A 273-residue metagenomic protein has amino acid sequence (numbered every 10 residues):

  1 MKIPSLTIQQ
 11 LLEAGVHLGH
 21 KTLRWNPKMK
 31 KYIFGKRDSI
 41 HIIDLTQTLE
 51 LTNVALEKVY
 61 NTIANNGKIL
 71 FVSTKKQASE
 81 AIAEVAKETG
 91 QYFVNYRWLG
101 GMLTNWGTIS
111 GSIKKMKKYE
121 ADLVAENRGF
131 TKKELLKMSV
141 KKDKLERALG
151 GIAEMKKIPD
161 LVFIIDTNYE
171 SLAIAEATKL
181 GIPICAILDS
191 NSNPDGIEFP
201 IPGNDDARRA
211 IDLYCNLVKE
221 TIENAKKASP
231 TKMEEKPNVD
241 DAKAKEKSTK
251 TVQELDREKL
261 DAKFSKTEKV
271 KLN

Functional and structural regions predicted by a protein language model:
M1-L6, E223-N273: Intrinsically disordered, compositionally biased charged tails
M1-P230: Ribosome large-subunit tunnel/peptidyl-transferase-proximal elements
